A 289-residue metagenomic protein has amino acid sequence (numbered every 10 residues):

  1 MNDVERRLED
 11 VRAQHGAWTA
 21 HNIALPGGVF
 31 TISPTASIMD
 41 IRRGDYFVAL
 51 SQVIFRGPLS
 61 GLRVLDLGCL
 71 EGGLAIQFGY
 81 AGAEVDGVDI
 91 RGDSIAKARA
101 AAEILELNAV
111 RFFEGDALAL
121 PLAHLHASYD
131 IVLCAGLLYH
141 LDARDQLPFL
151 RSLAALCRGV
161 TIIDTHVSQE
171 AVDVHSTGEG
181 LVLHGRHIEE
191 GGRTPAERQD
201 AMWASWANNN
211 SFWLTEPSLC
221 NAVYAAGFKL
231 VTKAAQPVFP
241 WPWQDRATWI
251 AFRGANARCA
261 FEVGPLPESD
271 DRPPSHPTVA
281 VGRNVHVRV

Functional and structural regions predicted by a protein language model:
D40-S60: Conserved alpha-helix/loop element of class I SAM-dependent methyltransferases that forms part of the SAM/SAH-binding
L62-G68: Conserved class I S-adenosyl-L-methionine
E71-A81: Conserved SAM-binding loop of SAM-dependent methyltransferases across substrates and taxa, primarily the Class I
R91: Conserved SAM/SAH-binding beta-strand->alpha-helix loop
A98-R99: Conserved SAM-binding loop
E106-L118: Conserved SAM-binding strand-loop segment of SAM-dependent methyltransferases
A119-H126: Short conserved loop adjoining the S-adenosyl-L-methionine
Y129, L133-C134, A143-F261, P274-H276: S-adenosyl-L-methionine-dependent methyltransferase catalytic module, highlighting the catalytic core
